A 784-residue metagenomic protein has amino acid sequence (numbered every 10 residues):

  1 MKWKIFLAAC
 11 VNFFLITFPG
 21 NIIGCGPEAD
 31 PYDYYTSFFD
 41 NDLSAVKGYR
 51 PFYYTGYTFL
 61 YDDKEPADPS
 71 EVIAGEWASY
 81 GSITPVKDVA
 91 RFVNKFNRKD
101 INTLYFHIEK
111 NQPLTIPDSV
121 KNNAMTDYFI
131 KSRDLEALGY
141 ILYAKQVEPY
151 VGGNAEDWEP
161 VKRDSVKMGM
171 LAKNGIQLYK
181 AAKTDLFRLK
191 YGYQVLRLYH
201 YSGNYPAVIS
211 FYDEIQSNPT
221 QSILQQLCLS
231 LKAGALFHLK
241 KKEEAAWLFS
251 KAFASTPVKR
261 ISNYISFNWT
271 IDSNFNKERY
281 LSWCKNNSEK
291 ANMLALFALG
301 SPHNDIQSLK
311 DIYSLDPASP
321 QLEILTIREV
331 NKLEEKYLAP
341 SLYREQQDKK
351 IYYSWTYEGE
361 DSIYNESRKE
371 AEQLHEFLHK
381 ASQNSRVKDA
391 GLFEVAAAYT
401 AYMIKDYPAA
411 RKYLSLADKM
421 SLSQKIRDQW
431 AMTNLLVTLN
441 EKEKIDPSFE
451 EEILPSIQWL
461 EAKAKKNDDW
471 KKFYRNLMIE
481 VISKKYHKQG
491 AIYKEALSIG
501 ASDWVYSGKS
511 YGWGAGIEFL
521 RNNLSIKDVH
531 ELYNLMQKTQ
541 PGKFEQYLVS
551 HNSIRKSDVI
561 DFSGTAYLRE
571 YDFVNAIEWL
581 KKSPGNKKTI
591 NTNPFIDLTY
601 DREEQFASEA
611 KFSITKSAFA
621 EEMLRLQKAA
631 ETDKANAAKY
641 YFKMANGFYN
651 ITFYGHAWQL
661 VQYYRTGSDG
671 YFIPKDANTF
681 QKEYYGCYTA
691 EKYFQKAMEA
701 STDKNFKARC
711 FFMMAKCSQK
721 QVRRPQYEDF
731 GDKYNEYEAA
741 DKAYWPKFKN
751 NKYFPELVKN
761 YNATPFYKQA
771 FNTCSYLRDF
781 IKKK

Functional and structural regions predicted by a protein language model:
M1-C10: Bacterial N-terminal signal peptides that target proteins for export
I22-R197, S202-K784: Extracytoplasmic/secretory-pathway proteins
